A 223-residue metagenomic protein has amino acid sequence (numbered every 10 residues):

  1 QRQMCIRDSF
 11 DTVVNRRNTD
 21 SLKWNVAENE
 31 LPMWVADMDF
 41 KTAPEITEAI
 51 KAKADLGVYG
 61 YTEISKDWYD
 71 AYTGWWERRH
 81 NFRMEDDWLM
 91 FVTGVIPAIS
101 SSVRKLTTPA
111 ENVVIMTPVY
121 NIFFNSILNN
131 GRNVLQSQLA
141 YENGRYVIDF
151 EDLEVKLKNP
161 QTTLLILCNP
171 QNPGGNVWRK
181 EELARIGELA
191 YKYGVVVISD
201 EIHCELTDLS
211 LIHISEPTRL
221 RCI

Functional and structural regions predicted by a protein language model:
Q1-I6, E216-R219: Short, small-residue-biased leader/transition segments that mark boundaries at the very start of proteins
R7-G94, S101: N-terminal small-domain helix-loop-helix segment of the aminotransferase-like
L31, T163-L164, V196: Short, Asp-centered acidic motifs that coordinate Mg2+ and/or phosphate in catalytic or ligand-binding sites
Y59-E188, E205-L206: Conserved core of the PLP fold type I
N169, V197-I198: Residue-level marker for buried hydrophobic side chains located in beta-strands that build the well-ordered beta-sheet
Y193, L211, S215-E216: Conserved active-site segment immediately N-terminal to the catalytic lysine that forms the internal aldimine
E201: Walker B catalytic acidic pair
